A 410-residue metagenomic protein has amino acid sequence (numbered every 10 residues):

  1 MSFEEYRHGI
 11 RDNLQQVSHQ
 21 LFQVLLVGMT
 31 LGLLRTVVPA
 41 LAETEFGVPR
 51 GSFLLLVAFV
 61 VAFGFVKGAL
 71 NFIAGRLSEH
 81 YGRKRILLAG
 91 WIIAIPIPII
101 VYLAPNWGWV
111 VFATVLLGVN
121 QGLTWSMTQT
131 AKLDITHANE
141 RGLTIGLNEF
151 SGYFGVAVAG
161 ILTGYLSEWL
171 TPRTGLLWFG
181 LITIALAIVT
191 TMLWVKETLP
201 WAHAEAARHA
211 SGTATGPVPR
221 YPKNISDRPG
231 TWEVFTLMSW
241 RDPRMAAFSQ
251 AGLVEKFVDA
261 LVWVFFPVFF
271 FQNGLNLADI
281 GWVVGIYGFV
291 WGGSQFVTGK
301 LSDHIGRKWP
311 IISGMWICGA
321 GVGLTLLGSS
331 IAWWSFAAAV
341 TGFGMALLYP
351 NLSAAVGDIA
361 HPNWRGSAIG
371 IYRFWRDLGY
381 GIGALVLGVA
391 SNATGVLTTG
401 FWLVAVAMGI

Functional and structural regions predicted by a protein language model:
M1-L14, E197-F248: Juxtamembrane intracellular "pre-TM" segments in multi-pass secondary transporters
R11-G64, A246-A247, A251, K256-N273: Helix-loop boundary and gating motifs at the non-cytosolic
G64-F72, A157, G288-F296, Y380-G381: Residue-level signature of mid-helix packing/kink "hotspots" within the transmembrane helices of 12-pass Major
L70-G82, Q295-G306, N392: Helix-to-loop junctions at the C-terminal end of transmembrane segments in multipass secondary transporters
I92-P105, I317-S329: C-terminal ends and interior cores of transmembrane alpha-helices in multi-pass membrane transporters/permeases
V115-G152, A354-A355: Cytoplasmic helix-loop-helix junction between adjacent transmembrane helices in 12-TM secondary transporters
G175-M192, F401-I410: Symmetry-related core transmembrane helices of the 12-TM Major Facilitator Superfamily/SLC fold
